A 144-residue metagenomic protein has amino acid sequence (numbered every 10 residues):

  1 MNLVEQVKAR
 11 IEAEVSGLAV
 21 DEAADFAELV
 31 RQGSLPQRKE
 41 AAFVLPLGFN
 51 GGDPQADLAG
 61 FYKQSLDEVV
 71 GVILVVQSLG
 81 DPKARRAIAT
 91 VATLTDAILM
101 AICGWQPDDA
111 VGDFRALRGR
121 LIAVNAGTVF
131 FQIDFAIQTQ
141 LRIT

Functional and structural regions predicted by a protein language model:
M1-K39, L45-T144: Charged, amphipathic alpha-helical segments and their flanking helix caps
